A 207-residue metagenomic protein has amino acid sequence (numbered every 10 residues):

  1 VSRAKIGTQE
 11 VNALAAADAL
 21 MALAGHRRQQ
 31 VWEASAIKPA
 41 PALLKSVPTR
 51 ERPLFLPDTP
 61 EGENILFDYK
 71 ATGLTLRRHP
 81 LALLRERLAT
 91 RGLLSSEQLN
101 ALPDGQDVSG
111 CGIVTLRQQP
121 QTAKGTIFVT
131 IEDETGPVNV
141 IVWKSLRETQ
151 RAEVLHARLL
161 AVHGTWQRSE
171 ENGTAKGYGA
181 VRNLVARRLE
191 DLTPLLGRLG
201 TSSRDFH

Functional and structural regions predicted by a protein language model:
V1-A101, P120, T165-Q167, N172-H207: Sliding clamp-binding short linear motifs that recruit DNA-associated proteins to replication/repair hubs
T72, G112, I131, A157 (+1 more regions): Hydrophobic, well-ordered secondary-structure elements that form the walls of internal hydrophobic environments
L99, G105-Q106, T149-V154: Short, surface-exposed secondary-structure edge patches
Q106, Q121-T126, E153, G177-Y178: Short glycine/proline-enriched turns and hinge-like loops at secondary-structure junctions
D107-Q121: Structural detector for short beta-strands of small beta-barrel domains
V108-G110, I127, L160: Hydrophobic core residues within well-ordered beta-strands of beta-rich domains
P120-S145: OB-fold (S1/OB) nucleic-acid-binding surfaces
L146-H163: Short nucleic-acid-contacting surface segments enriched for D/E, G, S/T with interspersed K/R
